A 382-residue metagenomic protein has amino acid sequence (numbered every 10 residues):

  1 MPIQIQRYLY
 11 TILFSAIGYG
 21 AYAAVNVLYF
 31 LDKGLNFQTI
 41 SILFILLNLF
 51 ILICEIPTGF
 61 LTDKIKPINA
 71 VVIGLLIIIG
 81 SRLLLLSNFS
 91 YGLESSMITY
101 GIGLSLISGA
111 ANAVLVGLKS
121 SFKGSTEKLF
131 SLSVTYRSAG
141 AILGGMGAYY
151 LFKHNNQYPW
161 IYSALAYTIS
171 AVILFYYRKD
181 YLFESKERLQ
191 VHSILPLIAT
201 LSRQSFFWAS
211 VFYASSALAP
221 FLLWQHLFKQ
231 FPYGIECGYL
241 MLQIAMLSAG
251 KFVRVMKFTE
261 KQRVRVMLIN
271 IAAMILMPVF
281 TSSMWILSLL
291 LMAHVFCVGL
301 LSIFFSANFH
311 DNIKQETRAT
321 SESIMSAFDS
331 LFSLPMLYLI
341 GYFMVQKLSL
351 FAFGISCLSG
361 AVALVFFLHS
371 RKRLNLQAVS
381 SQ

Functional and structural regions predicted by a protein language model:
M1-I53, S202-L242: Helix-loop boundary and gating motifs at the non-cytosolic
M1-P2, Y177-W208: Juxtamembrane intracellular "pre-TM" segments in multi-pass secondary transporters
I3-I5, L85-M97, V279-L291: Helix-loop junctions at membrane interfaces in 12-TM secondary transporters
L52-F89: Conserved MFS/SLC helix-loop-helix module at the cytosolic interface between two early adjacent transmembrane helices
N69-L84, Q262-M277, C357: Structural signature of the two symmetry-related core transmembrane helices
I98-R137: Cytoplasmic helix-loop-helix junction between adjacent transmembrane helices in 12-TM secondary transporters
Y158-Y176, F351-L368: Symmetry-related core transmembrane helices of the 12-TM Major Facilitator Superfamily/SLC fold
R263-S302: C-terminal transmembrane helical hairpin of 12-TM major facilitator-type secondary transporters
